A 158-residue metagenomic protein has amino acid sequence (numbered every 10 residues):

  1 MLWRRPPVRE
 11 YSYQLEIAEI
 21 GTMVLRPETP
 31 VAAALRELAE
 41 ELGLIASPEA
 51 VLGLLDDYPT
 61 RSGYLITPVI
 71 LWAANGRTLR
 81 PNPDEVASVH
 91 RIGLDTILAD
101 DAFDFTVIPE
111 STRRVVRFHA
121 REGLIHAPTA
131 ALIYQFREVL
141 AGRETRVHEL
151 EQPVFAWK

Functional and structural regions predicted by a protein language model:
M1-G21: N-terminal strand-loop-strand
L15, I20, L52-P68, G76-K158: Nudix hydrolase/Nudix homology domain
V24-R26: Basic helix-turn-helix/winged-helix DNA-binding cores and closely related short helical interaction motifs
E28-A33: N-terminal phosphate-binding loop and adjacent alpha-helix
I45-A50: Short acidic capping loops at alpha-helix termini that bridge into adjacent secondary structure
